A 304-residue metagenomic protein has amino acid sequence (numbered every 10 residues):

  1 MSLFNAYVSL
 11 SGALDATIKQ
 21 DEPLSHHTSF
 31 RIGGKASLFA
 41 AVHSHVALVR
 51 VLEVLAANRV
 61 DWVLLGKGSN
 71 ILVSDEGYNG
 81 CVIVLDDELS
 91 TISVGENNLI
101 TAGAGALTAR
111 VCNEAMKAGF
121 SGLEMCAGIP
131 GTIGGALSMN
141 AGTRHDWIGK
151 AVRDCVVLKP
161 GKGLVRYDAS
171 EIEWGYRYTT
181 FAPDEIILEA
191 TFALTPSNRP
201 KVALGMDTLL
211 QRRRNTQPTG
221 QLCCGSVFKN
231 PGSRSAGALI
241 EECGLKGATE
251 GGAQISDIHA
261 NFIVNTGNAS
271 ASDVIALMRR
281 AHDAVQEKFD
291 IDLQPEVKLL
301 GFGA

Functional and structural regions predicted by a protein language model:
S2-I133: Anion-binding (especially nucleotide phosphate/pyrophosphate-binding) glycine-rich loop and adjoining beta-alpha core
K19-Q20, I71, L158-R279, D283-A304: Phosphate/pyrophosphate- and phosphate-bearing ligand-binding catalytic cores of soluble enzymes
R31, V84, T101-G103, E124 (+5 more regions): Conserved beta-strand segments that form the floor/walls of ligand-binding pockets within enzyme and binding domains
G33-G34, A40-H45, L72-S90, S138-A169 (+1 more regions): Structural signature of FAD isoalloxazine-binding scaffolds in flavoprotein oxidoreductases
N58, L65-K67, A151, Q221-L222 (+1 more regions): Short, basic and Ser/Thr-rich N-terminal targeting/leader segments
N70-I71, C112-A115, L123-A127, L137-W147 (+3 more regions): A generic local secondary-structure boundary/capping motif
A102, M116, G135, M139-H145 (+2 more regions): Core subunits and conserved enzymes of cellular information-processing and envelope-translocation systems across
T108, C112, C126, P130-G134 (+3 more regions): Hydrophobic, well-ordered secondary-structure segments
